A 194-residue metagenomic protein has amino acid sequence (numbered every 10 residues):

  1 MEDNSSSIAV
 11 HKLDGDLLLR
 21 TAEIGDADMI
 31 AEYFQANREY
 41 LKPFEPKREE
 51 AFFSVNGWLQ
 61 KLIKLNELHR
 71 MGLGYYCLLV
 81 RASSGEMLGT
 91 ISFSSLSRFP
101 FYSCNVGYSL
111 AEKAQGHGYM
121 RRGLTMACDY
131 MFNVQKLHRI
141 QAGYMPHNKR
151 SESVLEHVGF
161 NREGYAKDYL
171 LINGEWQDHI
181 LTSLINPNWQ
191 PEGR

Functional and structural regions predicted by a protein language model:
M1-M29, Y33-P43, Y76-R194: Acyl-donor (CoA/ACP) binding surface of acyl/acetyltransferases
K42-I63: Conserved GNAT-fold acetyl-CoA-binding loop/helix
E50-A51, L62-L78: A short helix-loop-beta-strand connector motif used in the catalytic cores of GNAT acetyltransferases and, in some
